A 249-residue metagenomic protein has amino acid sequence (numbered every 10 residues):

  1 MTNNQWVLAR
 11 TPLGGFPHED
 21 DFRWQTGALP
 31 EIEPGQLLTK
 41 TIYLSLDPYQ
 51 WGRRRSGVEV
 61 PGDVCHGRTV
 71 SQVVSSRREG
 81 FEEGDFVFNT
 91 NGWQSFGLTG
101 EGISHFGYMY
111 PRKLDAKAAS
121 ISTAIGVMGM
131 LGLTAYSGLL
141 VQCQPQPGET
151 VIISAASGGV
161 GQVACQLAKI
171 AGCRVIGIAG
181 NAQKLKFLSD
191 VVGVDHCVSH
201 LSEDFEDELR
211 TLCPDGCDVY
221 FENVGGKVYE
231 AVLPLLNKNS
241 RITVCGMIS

Functional and structural regions predicted by a protein language model:
A28-L46, G52-W93: Glycine-rich beta-strand-centered segment in the early N-terminal region that forms part of a ligand/cofactor-binding
C65-Q72, E83-A155, C197: NAD(P)H dinucleotide-binding glycine-rich loop of Rossmann-like/cofactor-binding domains, especially the beta1-alpha1
F86, T150, R174, S240-I242: Short glycine-centered segments of the SAM/dcSAM-binding site in methyltransferase folds
I125-E203: Mid-domain Rossmann-like dinucleotide-binding core that forms the NAD(H)/NADP(H) cofactor-binding site
L188, K227-S249: Glycine-rich phosphate-binding loop and adjacent beta-alpha segment of Rossmann(oid) nucleotide-cofactor-binding
D204-D215: Short amphipathic alpha-helix with an adjacent loop that forms part of the alpha/beta core around
D215-F221, S240-R241: Short SAM/SAH-binding signature in class I
